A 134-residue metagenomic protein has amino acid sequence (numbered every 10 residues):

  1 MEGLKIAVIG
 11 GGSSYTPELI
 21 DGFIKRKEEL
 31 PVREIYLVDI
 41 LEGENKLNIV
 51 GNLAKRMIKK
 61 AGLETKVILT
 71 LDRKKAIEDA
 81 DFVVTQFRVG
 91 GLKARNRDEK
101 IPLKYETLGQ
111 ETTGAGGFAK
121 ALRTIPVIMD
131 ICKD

Functional and structural regions predicted by a protein language model:
E2-A94, E111-D134: Metallocofactor- and cofactor-centric catalytic cores in central/energy metabolism, strongly enriched
N96-T112: A short, gly/pro- and small-residue-rich
